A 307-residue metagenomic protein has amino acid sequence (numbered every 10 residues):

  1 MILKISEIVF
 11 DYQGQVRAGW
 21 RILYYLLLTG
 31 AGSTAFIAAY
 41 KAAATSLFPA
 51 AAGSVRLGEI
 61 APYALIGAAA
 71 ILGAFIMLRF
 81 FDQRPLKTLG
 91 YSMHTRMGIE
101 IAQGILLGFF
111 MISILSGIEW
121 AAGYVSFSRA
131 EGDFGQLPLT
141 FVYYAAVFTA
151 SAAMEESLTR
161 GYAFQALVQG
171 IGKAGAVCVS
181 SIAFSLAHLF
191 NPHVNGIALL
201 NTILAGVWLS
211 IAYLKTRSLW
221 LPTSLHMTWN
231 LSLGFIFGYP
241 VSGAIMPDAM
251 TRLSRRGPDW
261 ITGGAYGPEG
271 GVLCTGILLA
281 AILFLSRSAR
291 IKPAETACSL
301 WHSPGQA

Functional and structural regions predicted by a protein language model:
M1-L86, G90, G234-A307: N-terminal, membrane-interfacial amphipathic/helix-forming hydrophobic leader that caps and precedes the first
I2-S6, Y40-P62, R84-S157, F164-Q169 (+2 more regions): Juxtamembrane helix-loop-helix connectors linking adjacent transmembrane helices in multi-pass membrane enzymes
I22-L27, I60-A61, I101-L106, F141-V142 (+4 more regions): Hydrophobic alpha-helical transmembrane segments
A64-A69, P138-A145, L158, L200-L204 (+1 more regions): Membrane-embedded alpha-helical segments of multi-pass membrane proteins, especially the transmembrane helices
I112-S113, F148-T149, G172-L189, T202-I203: Small-polar-interrupted transmembrane alpha-helices in polytopic inner-membrane proteins
A130, A187-G196: Membrane-interface helix caps and helix-loop-helix hairpins in membrane proteins
M154-V179, I211-S218: Membrane-interface helix/loop boundary segments of multi-pass membrane proteins
A183-F184, N201, L225-N230: Transmembrane alpha-helical core residues of multi-pass small-molecule transporters, especially secondary transporters
